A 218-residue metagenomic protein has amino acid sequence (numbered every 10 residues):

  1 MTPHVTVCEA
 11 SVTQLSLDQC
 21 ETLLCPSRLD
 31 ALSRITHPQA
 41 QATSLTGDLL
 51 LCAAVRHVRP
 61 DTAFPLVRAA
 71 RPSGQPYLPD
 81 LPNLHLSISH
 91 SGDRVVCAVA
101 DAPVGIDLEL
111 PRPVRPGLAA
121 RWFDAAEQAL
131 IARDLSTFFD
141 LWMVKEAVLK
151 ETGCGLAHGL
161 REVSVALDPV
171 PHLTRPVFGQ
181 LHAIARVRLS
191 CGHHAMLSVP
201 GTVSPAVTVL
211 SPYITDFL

Functional and structural regions predicted by a protein language model:
M1-L218: Core catalytic alpha/beta fold that binds nucleotide/phospho-ligands
